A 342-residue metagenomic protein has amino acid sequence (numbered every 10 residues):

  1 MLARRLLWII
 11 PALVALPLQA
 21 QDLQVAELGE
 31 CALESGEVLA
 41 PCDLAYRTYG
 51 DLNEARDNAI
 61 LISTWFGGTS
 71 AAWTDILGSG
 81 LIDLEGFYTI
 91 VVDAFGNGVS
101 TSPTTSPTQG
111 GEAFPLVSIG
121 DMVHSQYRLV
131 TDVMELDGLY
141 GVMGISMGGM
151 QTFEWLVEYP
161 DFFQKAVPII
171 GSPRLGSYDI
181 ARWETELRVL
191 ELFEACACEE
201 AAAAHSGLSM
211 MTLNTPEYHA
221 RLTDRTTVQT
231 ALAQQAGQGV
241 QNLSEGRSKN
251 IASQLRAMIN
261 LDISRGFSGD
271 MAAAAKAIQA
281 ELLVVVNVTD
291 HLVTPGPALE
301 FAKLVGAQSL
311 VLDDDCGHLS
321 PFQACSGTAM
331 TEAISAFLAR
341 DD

Functional and structural regions predicted by a protein language model:
A20-I62, S70-A71, I76, D342: Catalytic-loop region of hydrolases
R47-T108: N-terminal cap/lid subdomain of alpha/beta-hydrolase-fold enzymes
G120-Y140: Conserved acidic catalytic loop of the alpha/beta-hydrolase fold
D137-S177: Conserved hydrolase catalytic core segment
F162-Q241: Alpha/beta-hydrolase-fold enzymes
I278, V284-V286: Short beta-strand/loop motif that positions the catalytic acidic residue of the alpha/beta-hydrolase fold
H291-P297: Conserved alpha/beta-hydrolase "acid-adjacent" motif
D315-G327: Catalytic histidine-centered segment of alpha/beta-hydrolase-like enzymes
